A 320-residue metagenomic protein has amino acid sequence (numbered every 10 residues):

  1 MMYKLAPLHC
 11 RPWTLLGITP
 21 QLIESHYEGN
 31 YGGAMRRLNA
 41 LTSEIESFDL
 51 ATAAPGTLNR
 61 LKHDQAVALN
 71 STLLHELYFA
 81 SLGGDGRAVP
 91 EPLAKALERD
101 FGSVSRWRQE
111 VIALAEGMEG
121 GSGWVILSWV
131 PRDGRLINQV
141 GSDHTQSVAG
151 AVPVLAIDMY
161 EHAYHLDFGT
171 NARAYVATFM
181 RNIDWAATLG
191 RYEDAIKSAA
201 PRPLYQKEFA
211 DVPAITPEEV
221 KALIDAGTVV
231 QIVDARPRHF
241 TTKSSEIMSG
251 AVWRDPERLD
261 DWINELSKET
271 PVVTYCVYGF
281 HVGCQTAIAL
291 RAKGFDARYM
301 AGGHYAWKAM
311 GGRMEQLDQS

Functional and structural regions predicted by a protein language model:
M1-L204: Feature for soluble, non-membrane regions of globular proteins
A195-K243, D318-S320: Flexible, polar/low-complexity N-terminal or interdomain linker segments that lie immediately upstream of folded
T228-I232, S249-G250, P271: Short active-site oxyanion
K243-E246, T286-I288: Short amphipathic alpha-helical segments
I247-S249, K293: Short, structured coil segments at secondary-structure junctions
S249-A251, M314-D318: Short, hinge-like loop/turn segments at secondary-structure boundaries
R254-D255: Short acidic-hydrophobic, aromatic-tinged amphipathic segments that line or gate anion-handling sites
D260-A309: Catalytic cysteine-centered active loop of the rhodanese-like fold, especially the PTP/DSP P-loop
